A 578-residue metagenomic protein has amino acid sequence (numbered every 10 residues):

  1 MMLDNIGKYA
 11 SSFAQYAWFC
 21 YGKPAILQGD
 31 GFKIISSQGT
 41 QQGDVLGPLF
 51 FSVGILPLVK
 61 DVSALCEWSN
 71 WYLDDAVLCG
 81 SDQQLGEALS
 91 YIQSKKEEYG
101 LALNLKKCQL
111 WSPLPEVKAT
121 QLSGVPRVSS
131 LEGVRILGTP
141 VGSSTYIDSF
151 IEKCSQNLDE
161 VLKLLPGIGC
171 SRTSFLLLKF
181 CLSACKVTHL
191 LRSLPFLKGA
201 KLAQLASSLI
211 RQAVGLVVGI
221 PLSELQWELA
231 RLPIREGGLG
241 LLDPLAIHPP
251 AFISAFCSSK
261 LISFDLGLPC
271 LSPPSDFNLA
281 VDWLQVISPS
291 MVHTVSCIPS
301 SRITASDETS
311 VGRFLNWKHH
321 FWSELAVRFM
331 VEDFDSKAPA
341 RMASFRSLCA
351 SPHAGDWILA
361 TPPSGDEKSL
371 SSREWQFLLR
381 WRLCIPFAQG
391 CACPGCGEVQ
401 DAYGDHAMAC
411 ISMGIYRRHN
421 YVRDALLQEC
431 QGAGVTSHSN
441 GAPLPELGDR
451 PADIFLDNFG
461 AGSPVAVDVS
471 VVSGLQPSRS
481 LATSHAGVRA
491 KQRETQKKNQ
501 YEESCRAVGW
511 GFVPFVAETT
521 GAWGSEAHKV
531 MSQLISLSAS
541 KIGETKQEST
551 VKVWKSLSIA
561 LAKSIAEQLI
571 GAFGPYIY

Functional and structural regions predicted by a protein language model:
M1, L239, D243-P249, I253 (+1 more regions): Short Cys/His-based metal-binding microdomains
M1-A88, L101, L105-P113, L177: Conserved polymerase palm-domain catalytic core
A10-F19, W68, C79-L137, A203-S223: Polymerase palm active-site segment centered on the conserved acidic dipeptide of motif C
A17, G43, I55-L58, D74 (+13 more regions): Mobile genetic element proteins and their domesticated derivatives, centered on retroelements and DNA transposons
G39-L49, C79-D82, T145-K153, G167-S174 (+3 more regions): Conserved, non-catalytic sequence blocks in retroelement Pol enzymes and Pol-derived host proteins
V125-K198, S254-S272, D276: Basic, alpha-helical interaction scaffolds
V218-F256: Short, charged alpha-helical motifs in flexible N/C-terminal segments and linkers
P289, H293-E398, M413-G414, Q428 (+5 more regions): Non-catalytic C-terminal interaction segments of nucleic acid-processing enzymes
